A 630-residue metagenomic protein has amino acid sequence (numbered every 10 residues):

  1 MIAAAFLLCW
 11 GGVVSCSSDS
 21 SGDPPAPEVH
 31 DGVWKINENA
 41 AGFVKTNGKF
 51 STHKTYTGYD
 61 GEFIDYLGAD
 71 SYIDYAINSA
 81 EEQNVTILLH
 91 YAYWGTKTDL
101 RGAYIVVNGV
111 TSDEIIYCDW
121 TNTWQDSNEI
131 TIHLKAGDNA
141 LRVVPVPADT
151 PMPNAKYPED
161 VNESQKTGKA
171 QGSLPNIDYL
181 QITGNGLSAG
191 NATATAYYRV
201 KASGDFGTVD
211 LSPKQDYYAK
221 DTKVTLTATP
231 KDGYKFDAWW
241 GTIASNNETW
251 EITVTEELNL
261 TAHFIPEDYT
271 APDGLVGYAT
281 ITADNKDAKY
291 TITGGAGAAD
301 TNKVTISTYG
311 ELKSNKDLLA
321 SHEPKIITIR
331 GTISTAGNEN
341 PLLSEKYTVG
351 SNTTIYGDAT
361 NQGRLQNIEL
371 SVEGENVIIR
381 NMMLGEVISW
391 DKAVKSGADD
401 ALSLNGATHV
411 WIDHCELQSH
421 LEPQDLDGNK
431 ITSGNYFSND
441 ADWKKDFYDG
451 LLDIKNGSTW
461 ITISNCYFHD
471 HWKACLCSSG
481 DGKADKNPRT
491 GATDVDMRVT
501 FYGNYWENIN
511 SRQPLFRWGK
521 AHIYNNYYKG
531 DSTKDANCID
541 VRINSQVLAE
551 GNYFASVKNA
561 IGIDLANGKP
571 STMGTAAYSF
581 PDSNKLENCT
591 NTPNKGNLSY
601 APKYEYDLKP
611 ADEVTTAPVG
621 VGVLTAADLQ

Functional and structural regions predicted by a protein language model:
L8-G32, I265-D268: Bacterial Sec-dependent N-terminal signal peptides
D23-T195: Extracytoplasmic
A196-K201, W250-E267: Conserved "repeat-terminator" motif of extracellular CCP/Sushi domains
A202, L515-W518, H522-Q630: Extracellular beta-rich repeat passengers
T222-E248: Surface-exposed interfaces of beta-sheet-rich extracellular modules
D273-T328: Acidic Gly/Asp/Thr-rich repetitive segments characteristic of extracellular carbohydrate-active and adhesion proteins
K313-I326, S334-T354, G363-N381, E386-T408 (+1 more regions): Extracellular beta-strand-rich solenoid/capping regions of secreted or surface-exposed proteins that bind or remodel
N352-G357, E375-I388, G406-E422, D427-L451 (+4 more regions): Right-handed parallel beta-helix
